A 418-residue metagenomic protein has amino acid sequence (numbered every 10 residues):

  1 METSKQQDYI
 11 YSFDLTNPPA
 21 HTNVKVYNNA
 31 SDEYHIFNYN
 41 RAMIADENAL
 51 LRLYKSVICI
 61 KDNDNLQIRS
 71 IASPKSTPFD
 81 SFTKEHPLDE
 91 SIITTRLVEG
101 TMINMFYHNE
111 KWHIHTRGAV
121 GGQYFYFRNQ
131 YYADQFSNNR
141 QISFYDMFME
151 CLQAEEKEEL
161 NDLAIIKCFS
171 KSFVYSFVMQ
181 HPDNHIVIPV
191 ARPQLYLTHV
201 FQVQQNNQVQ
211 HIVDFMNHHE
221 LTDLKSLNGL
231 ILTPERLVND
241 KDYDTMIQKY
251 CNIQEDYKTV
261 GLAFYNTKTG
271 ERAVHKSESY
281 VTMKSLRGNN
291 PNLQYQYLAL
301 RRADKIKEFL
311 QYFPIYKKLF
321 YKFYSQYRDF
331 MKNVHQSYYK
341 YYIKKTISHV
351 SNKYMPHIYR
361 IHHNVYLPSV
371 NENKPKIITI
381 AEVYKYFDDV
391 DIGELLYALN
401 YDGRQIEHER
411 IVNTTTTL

Functional and structural regions predicted by a protein language model:
M1-L418: Core nucleotide-handling region used for phosphoryl-transfer chemistry
